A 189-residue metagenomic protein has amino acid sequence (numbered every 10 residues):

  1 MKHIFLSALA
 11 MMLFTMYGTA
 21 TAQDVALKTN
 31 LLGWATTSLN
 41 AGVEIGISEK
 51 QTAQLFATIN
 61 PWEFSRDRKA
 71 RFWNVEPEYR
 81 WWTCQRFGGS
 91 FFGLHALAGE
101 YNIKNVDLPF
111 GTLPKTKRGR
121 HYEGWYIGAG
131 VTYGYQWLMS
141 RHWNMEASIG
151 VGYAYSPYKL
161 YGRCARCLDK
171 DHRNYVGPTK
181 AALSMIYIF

Functional and structural regions predicted by a protein language model:
M1-L6: Positively charged n-region of N-terminal signal peptides that target proteins for export
S7-M16: Bacterial N-terminal signal peptides
M16-A22: Sec/Tat signal peptide C-region and signal peptidase I cleavage site
D24-T36: Short N-terminal segments immediately surrounding and downstream of signal-peptide cleavage
L31-G33, A57, I149: A mature extracytoplasmic/lumenal domain signature
A41-V43: A short acidic, amphipathic alpha-helical/loop segment
I45-A147, A182-Y187: Gram-negative (and chloroplast) outer-membrane scaffold detector with strong preference for beta-barrel transmembrane
S140-F189: Predominantly the C-terminal beta-signal and adjacent terminal strand-loop region of outer-membrane beta-barrel
